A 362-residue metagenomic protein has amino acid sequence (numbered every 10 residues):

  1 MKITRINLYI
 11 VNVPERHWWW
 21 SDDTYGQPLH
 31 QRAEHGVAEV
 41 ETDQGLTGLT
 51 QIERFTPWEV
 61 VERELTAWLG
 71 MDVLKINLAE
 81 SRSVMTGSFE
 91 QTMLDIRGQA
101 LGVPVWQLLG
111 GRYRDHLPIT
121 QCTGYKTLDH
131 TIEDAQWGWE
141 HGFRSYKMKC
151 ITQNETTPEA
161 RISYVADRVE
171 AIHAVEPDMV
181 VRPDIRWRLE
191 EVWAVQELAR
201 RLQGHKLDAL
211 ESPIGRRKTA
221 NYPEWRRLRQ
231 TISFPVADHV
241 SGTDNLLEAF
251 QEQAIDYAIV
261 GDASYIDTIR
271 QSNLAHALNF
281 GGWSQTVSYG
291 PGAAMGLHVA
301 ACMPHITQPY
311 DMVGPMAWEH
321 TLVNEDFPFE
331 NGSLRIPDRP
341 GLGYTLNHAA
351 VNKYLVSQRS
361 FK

Functional and structural regions predicted by a protein language model:
M1-Q44, G48-L49, E53, W318-V323: Structured beta-strand/loop patches that form or line metal/cofactor-binding pockets in enzymes
I3, G45, F89, G102 (+6 more regions): Conserved, mostly hydrophobic/aromatic
N7, E39-V103: Metal- or metallocofactor-binding catalytic centers and their adjacent structured scaffolds across diverse enzyme
G26-Q31, S81, M85, E140 (+1 more regions): Short Gly/Pro-enriched turn/cap motifs at secondary-structure boundaries
I52, Q121-T123, M148-C150, P183-W187 (+6 more regions): A cross-domain feature marking catalytic cores of carbohydrate-active enzymes and several ubiquitous metabolic/repair
A67, K75, K218-P235, V240-T345: Shared catalytic-loop signature of beta/alpha-barrel
F89-H130: Glycine-rich, aromatic-flanked loop segments that form ligand/cofactor-binding clefts across common enzyme folds
H116, T120-I232: Metal-dependent enolase-superfamily TIM-barrel catalytic cores that perform enediolate-based chemistry
